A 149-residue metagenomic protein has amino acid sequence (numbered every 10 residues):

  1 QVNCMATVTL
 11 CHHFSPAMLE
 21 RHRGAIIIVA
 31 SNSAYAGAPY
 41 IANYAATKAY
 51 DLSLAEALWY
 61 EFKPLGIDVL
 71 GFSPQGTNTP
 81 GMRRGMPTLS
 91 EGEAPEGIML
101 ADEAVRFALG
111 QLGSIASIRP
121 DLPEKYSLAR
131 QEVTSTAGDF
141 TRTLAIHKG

Functional and structural regions predicted by a protein language model:
C11, T47: Active-site helix of classical SDR
H13-H22: A short helix-coil junction within the Rossmann-fold of NAD(P)-dependent oxidoreductases
S31: Residue(s) in the substrate-gating loop at a strand-loop-helix junction that position the organic substrate next
A36, A57-D68: Active-site-adjacent segment of SDR/Rossmann-fold oxidoreductases
A38-A42: Active-site loop immediately N-terminal to the catalytic Tyr-X3-Lys motif of short-chain dehydrogenase/reductase
G71, P87-L128: C-terminal helical subdomain
G76-G85: Short beta-loop-alpha junction of Rossmann-like oxidoreductase domains
